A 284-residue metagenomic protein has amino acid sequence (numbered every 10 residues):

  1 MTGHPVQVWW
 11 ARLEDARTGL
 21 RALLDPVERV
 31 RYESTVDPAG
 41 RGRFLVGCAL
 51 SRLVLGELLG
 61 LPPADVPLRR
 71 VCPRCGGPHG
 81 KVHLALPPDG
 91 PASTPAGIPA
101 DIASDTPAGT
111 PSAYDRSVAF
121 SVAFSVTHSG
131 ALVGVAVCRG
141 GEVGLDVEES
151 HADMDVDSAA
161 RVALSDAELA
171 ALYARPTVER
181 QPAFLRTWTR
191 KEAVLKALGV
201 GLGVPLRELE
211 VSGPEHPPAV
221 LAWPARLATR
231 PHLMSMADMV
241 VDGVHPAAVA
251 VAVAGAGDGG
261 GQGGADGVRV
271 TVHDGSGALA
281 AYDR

Functional and structural regions predicted by a protein language model:
M1-R284: Core catalytic alpha/beta fold that binds nucleotide/phospho-ligands
